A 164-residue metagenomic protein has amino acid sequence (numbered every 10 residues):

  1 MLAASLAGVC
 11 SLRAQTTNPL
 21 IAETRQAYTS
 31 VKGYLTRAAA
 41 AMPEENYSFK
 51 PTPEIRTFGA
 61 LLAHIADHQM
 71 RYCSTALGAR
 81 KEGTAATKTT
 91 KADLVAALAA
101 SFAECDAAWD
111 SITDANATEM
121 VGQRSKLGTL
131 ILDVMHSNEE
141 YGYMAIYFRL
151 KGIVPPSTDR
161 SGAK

Functional and structural regions predicted by a protein language model:
M1-V9: Bacterial N-terminal signal peptides
C10-A14: Sec/Tat signal peptide C-region and signal peptidase I cleavage site
Q15-I21: Cleaved targeting-peptide boundary
R25-T29, G33-T36, E44-T84, G122-K164: Short, contiguous alpha-helical
A27, V31-Y34, A38, L94-A108 (+1 more regions): Alpha-helical packing segments of well-folded alpha/beta enzyme cores
A41: Short, polar/acidic, helix-capping and beta-turn segments at strand->helix junctions that line the mouths
T87-N138: Acidic/histidine-rich alpha-helical segments that form the ligand environment of transition-metal centers
